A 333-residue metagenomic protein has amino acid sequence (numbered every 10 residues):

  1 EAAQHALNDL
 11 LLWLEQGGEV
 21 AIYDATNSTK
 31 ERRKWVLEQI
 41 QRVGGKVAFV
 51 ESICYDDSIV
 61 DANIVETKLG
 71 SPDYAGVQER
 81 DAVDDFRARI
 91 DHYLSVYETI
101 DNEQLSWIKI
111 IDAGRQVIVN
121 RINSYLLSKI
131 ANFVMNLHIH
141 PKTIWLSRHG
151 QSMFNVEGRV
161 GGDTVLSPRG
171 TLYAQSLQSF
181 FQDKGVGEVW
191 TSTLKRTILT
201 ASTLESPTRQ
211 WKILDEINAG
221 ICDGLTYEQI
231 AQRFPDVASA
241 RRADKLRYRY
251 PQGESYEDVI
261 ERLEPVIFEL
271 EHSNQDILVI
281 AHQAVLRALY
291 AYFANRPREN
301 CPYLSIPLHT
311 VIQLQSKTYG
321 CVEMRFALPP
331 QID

Functional and structural regions predicted by a protein language model:
E1-G18, R32, D56-I59: Conserved substrate/cofactor phosphate-moiety recognition/catalytic segment in nucleotide-dependent phosphotransferases
H5, D9, L172-G185, F268-E269: A short, N-terminal amphipathic alpha-helix
E19-I22, W107, T143-I144, N274-I280: Residue-level preference for the first positions of well-ordered beta-strands
D24-A25, T29-K34, E38-Q39, G44-G70 (+5 more regions): Phosphate-coordination/substrate-recognition cap region in phosphate-metabolizing enzymes
L37-R42, F86-W145, F268: NTP-dependent small-molecule kinase module
D73-D91, V237-E257: Short glycine/proline- and acidic residue-enriched helix-loop micro-motifs that form flexible lids or anion-recognition
R159-L166, Y227: Short glycine-enriched, charge-decorated loop/helix-capping segments at active-site entrances that position
T191-S192, E261, I280-A281: Short beta-strand scaffold positions
